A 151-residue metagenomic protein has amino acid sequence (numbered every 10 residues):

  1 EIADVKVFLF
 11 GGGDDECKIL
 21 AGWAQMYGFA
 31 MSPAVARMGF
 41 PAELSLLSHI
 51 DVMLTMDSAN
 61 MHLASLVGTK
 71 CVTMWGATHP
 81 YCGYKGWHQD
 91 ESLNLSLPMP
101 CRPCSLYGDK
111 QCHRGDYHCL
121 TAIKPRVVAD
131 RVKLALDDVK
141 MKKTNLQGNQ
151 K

Functional and structural regions predicted by a protein language model:
E1-A77: Donor-binding and catalytic core of enzymes assembling or modifying cell-surface/extracellular glycoconjugates
Q25-M26, P33, S65-K142: Nucleotide-sugar donor-binding patch of glycosyltransferase catalytic domains
